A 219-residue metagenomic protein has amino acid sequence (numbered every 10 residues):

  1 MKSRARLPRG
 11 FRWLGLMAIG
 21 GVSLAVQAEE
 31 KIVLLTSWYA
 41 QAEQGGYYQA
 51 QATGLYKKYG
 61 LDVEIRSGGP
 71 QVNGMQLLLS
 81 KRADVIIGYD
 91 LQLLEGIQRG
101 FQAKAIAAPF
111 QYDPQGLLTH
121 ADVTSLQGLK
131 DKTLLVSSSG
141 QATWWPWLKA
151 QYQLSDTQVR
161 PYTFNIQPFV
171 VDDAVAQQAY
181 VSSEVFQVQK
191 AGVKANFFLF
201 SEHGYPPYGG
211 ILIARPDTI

Functional and structural regions predicted by a protein language model:
S23-Q27: N-terminal signal peptide c-region/cleavage motif recognized by signal peptidases
E29-A40, L61-S67, D131-L135, N165: Short, well-ordered beta-strand elements
K31-Q51, G69-G74, S80: Extracytoplasmic "Venus flytrap"
A40-S67, E95-R99, P146: Short, polar/charged alpha-helical segment
Q49, Q115-S125, G209-I219: A bilobed periplasmic-binding-protein/Venus flytrap-type ligand-binding module shared by bacterial periplasmic
T53-G54, Y59, V72-D84, Q98-G100 (+4 more regions): Short helices/loops that flank or line small-molecule/ion binding pockets
D62-G69, I87, L154-N165, F197-F200: Short beta-strand-to-loop elements that line the ligand-binding cleft of bilobed periplasmic-binding protein-like
L91, F164-I219: Pocket-lining segment of extracytoplasmic ligand-binding domains
